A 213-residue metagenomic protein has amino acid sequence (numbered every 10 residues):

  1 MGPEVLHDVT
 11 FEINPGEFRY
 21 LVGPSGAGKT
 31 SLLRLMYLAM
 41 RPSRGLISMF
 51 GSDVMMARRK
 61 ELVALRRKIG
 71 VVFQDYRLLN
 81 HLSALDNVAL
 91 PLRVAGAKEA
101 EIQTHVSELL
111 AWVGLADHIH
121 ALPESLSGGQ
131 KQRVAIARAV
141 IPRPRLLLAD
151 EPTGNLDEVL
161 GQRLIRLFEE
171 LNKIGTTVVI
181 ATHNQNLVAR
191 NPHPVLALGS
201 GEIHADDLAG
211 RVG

Functional and structural regions predicted by a protein language model:
Y37: Helix-to-loop junction immediately C-terminal to a conserved catalytic motif
G45-D53: Conserved ABC transporter NBD signature motif
V54-G70, L171-K173: ABC ATPase NBD coupling module
L82-L90: Short coil-to-helix segment of the ABC ATPase nucleotide-binding domain corresponding to the Q-loop/switch region
L122-L126, Q130-Q132: Conserved ABC ATPase signature
I141-R145: A short, proline-enriched helix->beta-strand linker immediately N-terminal to the Walker B motif in ABC-type P-loop
L147-D150: Catalytic Walker B motif of ABC-type/P-loop ATPase nucleotide-binding domains
